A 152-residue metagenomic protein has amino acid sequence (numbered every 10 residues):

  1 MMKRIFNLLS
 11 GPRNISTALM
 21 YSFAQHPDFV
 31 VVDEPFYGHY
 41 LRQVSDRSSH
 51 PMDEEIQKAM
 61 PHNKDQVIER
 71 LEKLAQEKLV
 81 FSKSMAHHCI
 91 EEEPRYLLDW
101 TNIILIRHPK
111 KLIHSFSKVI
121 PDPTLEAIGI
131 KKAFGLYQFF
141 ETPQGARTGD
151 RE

Functional and structural regions predicted by a protein language model:
M1-A75: PAPS-dependent sulfotransferase catalytic core
F6, F23, F29, F36 (+4 more regions): Phenylalanine-focused residue identity feature
S82-E152: PAPS-dependent sulfotransferase catalytic domain
